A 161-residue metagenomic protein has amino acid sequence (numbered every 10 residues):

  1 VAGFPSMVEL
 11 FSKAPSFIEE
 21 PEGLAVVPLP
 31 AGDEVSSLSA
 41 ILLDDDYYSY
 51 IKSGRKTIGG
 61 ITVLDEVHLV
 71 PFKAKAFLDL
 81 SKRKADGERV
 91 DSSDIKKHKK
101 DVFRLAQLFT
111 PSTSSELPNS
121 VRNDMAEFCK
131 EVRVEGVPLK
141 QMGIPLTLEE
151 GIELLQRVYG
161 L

Functional and structural regions predicted by a protein language model:
V1-L161: Compositionally biased terminal segments of proteins
